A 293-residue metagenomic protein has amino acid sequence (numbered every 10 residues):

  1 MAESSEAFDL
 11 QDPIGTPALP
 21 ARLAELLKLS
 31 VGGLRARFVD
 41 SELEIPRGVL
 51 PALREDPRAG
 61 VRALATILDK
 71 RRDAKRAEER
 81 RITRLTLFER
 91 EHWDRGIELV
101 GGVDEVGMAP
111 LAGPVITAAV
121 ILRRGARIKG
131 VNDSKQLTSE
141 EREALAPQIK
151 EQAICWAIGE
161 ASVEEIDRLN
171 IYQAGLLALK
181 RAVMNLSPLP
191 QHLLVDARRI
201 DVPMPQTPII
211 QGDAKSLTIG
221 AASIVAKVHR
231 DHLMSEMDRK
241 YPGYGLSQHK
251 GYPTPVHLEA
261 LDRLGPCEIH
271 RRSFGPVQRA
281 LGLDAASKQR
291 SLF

Functional and structural regions predicted by a protein language model:
M1-G101, E105-F293: RNase H-like, Mg2+-dependent phosphodiesterase core, and more generally RNA phosphate-backbone-engaging helix-loop
